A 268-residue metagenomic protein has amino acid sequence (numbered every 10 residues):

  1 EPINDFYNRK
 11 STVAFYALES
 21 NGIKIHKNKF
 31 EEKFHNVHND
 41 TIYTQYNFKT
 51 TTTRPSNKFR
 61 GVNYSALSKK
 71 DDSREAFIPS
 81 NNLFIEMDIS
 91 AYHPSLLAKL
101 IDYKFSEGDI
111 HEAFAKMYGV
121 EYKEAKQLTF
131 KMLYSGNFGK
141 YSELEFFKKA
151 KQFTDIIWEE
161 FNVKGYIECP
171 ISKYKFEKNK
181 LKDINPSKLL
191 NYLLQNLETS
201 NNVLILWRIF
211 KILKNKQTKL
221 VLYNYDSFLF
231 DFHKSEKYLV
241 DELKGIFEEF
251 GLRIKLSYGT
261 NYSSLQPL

Functional and structural regions predicted by a protein language model:
E1-F34, I101-F105, F153-I157: Mixed-charge, glycine-rich, non-catalytic linkers/tails in nucleic-acid processing enzymes
Y7-S11, F15, H93, L97 (+3 more regions): Short runs of predominantly hydrophobic/aromatic residues within well-ordered alpha helices that form helix-helix
Y16, S20, K116-Y223, F250-L268: Conserved catalytic core of nucleic-acid polymerases
I23, F84-I85, L252: A broad, low-specificity signal marking well-ordered, structured residues that form hydrophobic/aromatic
K27-V120, P170-L213, K219-L229, H233 (+1 more regions): Acidic, glycine-rich two-metal-ion catalytic cores of nucleic acid-processing enzymes
E32-V37, K234-L268: Polymerase palm active-site segment centered on the conserved acidic dipeptide of motif C
H93, F138-G139, E236-K237: Internal amphipathic alpha-helical segments of the cytochrome P450 catalytic fold
